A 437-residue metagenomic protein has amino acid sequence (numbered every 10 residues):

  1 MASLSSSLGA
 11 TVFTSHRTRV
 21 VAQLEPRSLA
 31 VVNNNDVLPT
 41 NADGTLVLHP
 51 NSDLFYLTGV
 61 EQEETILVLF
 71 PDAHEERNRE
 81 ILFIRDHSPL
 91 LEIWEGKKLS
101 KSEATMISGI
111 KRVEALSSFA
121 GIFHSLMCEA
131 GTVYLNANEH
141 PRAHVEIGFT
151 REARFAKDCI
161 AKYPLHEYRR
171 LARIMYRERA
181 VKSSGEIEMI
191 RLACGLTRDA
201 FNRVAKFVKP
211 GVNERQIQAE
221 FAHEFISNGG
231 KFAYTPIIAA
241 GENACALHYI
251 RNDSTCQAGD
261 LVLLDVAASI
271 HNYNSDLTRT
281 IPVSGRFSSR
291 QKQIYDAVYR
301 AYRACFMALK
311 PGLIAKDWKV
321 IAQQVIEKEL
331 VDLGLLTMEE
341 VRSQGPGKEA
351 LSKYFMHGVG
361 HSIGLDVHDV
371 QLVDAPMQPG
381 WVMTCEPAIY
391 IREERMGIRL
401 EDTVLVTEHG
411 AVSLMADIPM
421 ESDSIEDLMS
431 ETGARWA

Functional and structural regions predicted by a protein language model:
M1-A437: Active-site neighborhoods and metal-handling regions in enzymes and metal-associated proteins
